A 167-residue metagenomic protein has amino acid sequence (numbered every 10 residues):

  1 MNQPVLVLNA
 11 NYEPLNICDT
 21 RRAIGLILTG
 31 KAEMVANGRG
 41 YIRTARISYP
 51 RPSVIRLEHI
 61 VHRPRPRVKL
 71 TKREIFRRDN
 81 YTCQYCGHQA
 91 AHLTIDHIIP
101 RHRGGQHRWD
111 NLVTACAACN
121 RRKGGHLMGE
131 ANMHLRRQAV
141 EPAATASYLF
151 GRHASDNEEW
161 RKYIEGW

Functional and structural regions predicted by a protein language model:
M1-R67, M133-W167: Short helix-coil boundary/hinge micro-motifs
E58-Q89: Glycine-rich adenosyl-nucleotide cofactor-binding module
P66-V68, G87-A115, K123-A139: Histidine-centered nuclease catalytic patch
